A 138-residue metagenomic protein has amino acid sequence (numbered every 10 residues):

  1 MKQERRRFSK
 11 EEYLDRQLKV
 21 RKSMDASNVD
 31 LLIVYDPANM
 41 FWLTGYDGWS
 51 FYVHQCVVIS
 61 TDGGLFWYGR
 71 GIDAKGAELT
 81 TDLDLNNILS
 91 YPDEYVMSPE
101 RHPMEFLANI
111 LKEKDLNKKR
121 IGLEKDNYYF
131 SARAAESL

Functional and structural regions predicted by a protein language model:
M1-L138: A composition/biophysics-driven feature that prefers long, compositionally simple stretches
